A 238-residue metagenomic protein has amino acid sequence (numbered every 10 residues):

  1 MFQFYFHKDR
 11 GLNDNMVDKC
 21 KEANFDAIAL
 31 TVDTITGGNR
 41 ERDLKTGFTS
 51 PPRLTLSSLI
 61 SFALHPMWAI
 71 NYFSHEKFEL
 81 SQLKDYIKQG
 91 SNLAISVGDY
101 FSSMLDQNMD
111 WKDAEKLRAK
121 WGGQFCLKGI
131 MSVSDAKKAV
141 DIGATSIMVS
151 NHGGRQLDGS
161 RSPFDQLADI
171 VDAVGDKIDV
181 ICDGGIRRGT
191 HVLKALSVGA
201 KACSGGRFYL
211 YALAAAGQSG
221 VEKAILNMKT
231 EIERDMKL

Functional and structural regions predicted by a protein language model:
M1-D141, G153-Q156: Active-site entrance/lid segments in N-terminal catalytic domains of soluble metabolic enzymes
N15-V17, D43-T46, V140-G143, S162-F164 (+2 more regions): Short, glycine/charged-enriched secondary-structure capping and boundary segments
D26, T145, K201: Receiver (REC) domain switch/active-site residues of two-component response regulators
L30, V149, G205: Short beta-strand and adjacent tight-turn residues that come in two discontinuous sequence segments and form the edges
G37, N151-R161, L210-A214: Glycine-rich, proline-tolerant flexible connector loops at the mouths of alpha/beta enzymes
Q82, D165-C182, I186-L238: Alpha/beta catalytic cores of nucleotide-metabolism and tRNA/nucleoside-modifying enzymes
N108-E115, A119, R161-G175: Short loop-to-alpha-helix "cap/lid" segments that border enzyme active sites across diverse enzyme classes
A144-S146, N151: Glycine- and Gly-Pro-enriched alpha-helical subdomains that act as flexible, kink-prone "lid/hinge" or packing modules
